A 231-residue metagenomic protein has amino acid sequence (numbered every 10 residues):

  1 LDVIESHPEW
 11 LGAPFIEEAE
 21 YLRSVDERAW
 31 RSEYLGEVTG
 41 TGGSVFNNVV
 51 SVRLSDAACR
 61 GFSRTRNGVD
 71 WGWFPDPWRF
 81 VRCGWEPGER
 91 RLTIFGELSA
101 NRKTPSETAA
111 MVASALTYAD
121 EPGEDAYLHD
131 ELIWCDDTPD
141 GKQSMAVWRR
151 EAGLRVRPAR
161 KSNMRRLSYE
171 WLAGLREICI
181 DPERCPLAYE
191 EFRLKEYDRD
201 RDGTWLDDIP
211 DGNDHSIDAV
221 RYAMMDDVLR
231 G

Functional and structural regions predicted by a protein language model:
V3, G36, R82-G84, D137: Short, structured patches in soluble enzyme cores that scaffold and shape functional sites
V3-G72: ATPase catalytic-site recognition across NTP-hydrolyzing enzymes
T39, W73, M224, V228: Hydrophobic/aromatic-lined pockets within catalytic cores
T41, V81, E89-D211, V228-G231: Mg2+-dependent endonuclease catalytic cores in nucleic-acid-processing enzymes, primarily RNase H-like
W71, D137-T138, H215: Generic detector of well-ordered alpha-helical packing
W73-P77, E89-R90: Coil-to-beta-strand transition motifs
W78-G84, R221: Short beta-strand scaffold segments in enzyme catalytic cores
H215-R230: Stable alpha-helical structural segments in soluble proteins, enriched in small hydrophobic residues
